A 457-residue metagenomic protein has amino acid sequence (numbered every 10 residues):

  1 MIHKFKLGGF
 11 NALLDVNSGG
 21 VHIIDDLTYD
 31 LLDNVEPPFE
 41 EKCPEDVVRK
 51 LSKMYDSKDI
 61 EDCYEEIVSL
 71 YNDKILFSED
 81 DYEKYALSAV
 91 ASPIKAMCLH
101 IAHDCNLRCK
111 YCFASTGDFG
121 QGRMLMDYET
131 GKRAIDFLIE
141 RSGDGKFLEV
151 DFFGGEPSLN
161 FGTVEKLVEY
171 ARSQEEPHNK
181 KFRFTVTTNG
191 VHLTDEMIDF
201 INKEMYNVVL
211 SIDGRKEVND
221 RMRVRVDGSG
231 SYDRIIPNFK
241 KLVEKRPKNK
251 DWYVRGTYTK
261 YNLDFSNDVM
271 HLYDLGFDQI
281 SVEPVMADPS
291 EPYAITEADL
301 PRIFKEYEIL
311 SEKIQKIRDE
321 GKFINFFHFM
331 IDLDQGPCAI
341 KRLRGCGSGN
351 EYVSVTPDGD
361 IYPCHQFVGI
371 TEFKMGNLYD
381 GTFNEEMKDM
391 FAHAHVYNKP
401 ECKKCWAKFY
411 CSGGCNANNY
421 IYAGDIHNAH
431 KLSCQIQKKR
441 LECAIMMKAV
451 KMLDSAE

Functional and structural regions predicted by a protein language model:
M1-E36: Acidic, low-complexity/disordered tracts enriched in E/D and polar residues
F39-Y55: Short acidic, hydrophobic short linear motifs in intrinsically disordered regions
Y55, E61-D199, K203-E204: Conserved alpha-helical substructure of the radical SAM core
I135-F153, H393, A429-E457: Short Fe-S-cluster ligation motifs
I198-K216, D278-M286: Non-cysteine beta-strand/loop elements that form the S-adenosyl-L-methionine
E217, R221-D233, K240, E244-S348: Radical SAM enzyme [4Fe-4S]-AdoMet core and its adjacent flexible, acidic and glycine-rich loops/tails across
P301-Q335, H365-S412: C-terminal accessory region of radical SAM enzymes
A392, V396-C443: Cysteine-cluster motifs in flexible loop/terminal segments that predominantly coordinate metals
